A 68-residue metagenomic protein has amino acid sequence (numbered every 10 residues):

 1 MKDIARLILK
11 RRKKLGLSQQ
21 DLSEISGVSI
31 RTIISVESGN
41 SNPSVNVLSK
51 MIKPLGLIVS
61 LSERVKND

Functional and structural regions predicted by a protein language model:
M1-K2: A detector for short, charged/polar N-terminal pre-domain segments
R6-D21: Short basic helix-loop element that most often maps to the first helix and adjoining turn of HTH DNA-binding modules
I8, L22-S23, I33-V36: Conserved hydrophobic/aromatic packing and binding residues within compact polymer-binding modules
K14, I25, P54: Residues within the alpha-helical elements of helix-turn-helix
L17-R31: Short alpha-helical DNA-recognition segment
G27-S41: Recognition helix of helix-turn-helix/homeodomain-like DNA-binding domains that insert into the DNA major groove
N46-S62: DNA major-groove recognition helix of helix-turn-helix/homeodomain DNA-binding modules
V65-D68: Short acidic DE-rich linear segments
